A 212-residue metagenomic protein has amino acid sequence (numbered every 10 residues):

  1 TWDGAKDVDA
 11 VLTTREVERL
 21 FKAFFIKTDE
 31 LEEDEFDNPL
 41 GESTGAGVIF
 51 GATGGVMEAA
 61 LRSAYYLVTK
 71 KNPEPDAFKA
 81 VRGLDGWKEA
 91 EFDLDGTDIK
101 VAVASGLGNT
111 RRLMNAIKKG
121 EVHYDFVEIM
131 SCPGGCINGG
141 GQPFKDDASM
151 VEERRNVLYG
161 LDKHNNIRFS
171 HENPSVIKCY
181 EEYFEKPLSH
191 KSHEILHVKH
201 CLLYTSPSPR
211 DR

Functional and structural regions predicted by a protein language model:
T1-D125, M130-P133, F144-E152, N156-V157 (+1 more regions): Glycine/tryptophan-enriched, flexible segments
N138, Q142: A C-terminal functional module that forms or caps the active site or interfaces directly with catalytic machinery
Y204-D211: Conserved small/polar residues in nucleotide/adenosyl-binding loops
